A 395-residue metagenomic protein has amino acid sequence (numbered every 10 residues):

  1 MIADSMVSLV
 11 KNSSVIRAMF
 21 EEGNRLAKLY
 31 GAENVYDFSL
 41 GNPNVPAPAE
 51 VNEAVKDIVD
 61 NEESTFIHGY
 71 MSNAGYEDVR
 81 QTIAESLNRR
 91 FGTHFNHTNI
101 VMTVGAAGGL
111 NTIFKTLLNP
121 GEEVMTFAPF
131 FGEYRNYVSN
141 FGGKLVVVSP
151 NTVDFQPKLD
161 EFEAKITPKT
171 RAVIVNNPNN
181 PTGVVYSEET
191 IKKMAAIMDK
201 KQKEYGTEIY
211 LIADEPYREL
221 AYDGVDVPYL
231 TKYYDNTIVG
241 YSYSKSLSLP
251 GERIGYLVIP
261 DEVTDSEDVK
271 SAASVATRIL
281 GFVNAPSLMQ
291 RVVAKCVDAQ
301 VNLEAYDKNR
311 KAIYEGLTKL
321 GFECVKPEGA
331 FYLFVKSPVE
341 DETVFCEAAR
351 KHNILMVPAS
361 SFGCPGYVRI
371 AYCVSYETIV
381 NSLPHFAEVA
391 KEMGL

Functional and structural regions predicted by a protein language model:
M1-M19, A27-D60, A74, D78 (+1 more regions): PLP-dependent class I/II
E63: Alpha-helical substrate-binding/gating segment
F66-I67: Pre-Walker A segment
